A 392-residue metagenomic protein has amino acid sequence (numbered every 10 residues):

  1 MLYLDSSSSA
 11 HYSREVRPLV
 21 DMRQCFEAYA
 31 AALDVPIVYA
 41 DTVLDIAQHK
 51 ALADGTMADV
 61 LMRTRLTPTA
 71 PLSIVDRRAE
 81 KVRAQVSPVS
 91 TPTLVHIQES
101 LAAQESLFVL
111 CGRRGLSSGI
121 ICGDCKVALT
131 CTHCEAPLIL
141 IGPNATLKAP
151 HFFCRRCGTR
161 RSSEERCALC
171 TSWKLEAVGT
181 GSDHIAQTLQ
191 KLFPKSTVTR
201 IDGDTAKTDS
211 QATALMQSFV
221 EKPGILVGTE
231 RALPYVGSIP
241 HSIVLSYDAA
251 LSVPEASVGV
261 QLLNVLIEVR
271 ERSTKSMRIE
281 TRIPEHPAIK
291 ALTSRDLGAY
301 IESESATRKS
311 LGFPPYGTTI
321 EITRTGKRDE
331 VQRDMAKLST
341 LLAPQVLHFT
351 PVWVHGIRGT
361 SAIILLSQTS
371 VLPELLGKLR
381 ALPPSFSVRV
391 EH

Functional and structural regions predicted by a protein language model:
M1-T323, R328-E330: Inter-lobe coupling/hinge segments of SF2-like helicase ATPases
P150-C157, G356-T369: A generic structural motif
L297-G298, D329-F349: Short amphipathic alpha-helix segments
T319-E321, S361-L365, S387-R389: Ordered hydrophobic segments in well-structured contexts
G326-D329, I364-P373: Helix N-cap motif at beta-to-alpha junctions
R333-L342, V371-P383: Short amphipathic alpha-helices in soluble, non-transmembrane regions that often serve as interface/regulatory elements
T340, P344-I357, S361-L365: A carboxyl-terminal module marker
Q345-T350, L379-H392: Conserved short beta-strand edge segments in small beta-sheet-based binding/regulatory domains
